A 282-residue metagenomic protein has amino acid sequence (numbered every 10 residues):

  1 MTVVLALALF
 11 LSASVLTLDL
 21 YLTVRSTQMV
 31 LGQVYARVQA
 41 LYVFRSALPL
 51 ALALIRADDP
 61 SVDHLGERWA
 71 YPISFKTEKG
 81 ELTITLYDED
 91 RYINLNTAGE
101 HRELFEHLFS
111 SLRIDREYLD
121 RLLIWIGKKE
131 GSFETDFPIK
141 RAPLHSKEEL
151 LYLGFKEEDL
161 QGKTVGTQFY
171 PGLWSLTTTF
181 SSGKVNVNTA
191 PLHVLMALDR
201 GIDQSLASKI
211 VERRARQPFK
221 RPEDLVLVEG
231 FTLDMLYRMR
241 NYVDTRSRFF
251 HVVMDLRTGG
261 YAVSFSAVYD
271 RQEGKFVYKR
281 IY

Functional and structural regions predicted by a protein language model:
M1-Y282: Compositionally biased linear targeting/interaction segments
